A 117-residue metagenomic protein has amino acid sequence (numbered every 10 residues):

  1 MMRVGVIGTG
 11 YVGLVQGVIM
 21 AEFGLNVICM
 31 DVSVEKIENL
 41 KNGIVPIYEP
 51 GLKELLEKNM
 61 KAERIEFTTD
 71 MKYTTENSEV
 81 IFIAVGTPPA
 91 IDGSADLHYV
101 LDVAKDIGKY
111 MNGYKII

Functional and structural regions predicted by a protein language model:
M1-I117: Structural/interface elements that position substrates and couple domains in central-metabolism enzymes
